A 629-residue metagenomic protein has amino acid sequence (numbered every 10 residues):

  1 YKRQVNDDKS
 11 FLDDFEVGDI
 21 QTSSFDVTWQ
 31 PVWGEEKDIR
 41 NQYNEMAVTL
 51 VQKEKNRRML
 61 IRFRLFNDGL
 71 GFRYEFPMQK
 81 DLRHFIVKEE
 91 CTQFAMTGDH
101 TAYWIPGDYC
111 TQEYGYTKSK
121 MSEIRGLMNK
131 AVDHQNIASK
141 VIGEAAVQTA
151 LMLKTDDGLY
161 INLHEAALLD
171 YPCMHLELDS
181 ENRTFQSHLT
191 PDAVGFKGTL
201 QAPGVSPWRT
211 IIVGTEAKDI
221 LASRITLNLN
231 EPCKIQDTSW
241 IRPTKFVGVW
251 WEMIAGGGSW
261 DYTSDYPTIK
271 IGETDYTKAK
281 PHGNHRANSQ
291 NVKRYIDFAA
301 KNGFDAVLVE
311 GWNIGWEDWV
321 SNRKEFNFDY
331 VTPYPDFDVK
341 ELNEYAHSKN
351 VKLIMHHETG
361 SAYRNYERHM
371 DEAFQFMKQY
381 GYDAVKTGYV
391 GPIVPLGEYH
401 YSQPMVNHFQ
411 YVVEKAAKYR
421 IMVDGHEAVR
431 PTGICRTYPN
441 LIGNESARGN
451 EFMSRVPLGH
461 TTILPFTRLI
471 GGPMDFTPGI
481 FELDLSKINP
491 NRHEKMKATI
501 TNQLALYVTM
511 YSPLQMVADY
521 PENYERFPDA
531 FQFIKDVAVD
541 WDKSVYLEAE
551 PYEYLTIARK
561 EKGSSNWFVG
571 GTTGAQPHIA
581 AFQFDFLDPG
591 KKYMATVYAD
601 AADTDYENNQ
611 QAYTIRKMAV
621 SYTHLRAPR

Functional and structural regions predicted by a protein language model:
Y1, T623-P628: Conserved small/polar residues in nucleotide/adenosyl-binding loops
K2-Q236, T604-D605: N-terminal accessory beta-strand-rich subdomains and adjacent acidic, glycine-rich linkers that precede catalytic cores
K37, P106-Q112, V597-S621: Solvent-exposed beta-strand/loop surfaces of large extracellular or lumenal domains
G204-V292: An acidic-aromatic substrate-binding cleft motif
N291-E310: Catalytic domains of carbohydrate-active enzymes, especially glycoside hydrolases
E310-T499: Aromatic- and carboxylate-enriched substrate-binding clefts and catalytic-loop regions of carbohydrate-active enzymes
L506-D542: Catalytic cores of secreted or luminal carbohydrate-active enzymes
P551-P589: Carbohydrate-binding surface patches
